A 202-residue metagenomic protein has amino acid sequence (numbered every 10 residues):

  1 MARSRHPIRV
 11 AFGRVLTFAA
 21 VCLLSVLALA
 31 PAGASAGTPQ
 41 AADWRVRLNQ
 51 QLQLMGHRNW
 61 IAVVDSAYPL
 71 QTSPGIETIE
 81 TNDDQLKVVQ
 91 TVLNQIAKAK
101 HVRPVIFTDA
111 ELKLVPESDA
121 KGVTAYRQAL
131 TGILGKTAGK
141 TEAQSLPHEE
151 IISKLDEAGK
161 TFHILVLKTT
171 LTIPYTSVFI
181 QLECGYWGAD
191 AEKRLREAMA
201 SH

Functional and structural regions predicted by a protein language model:
M1-F12: N-terminal secretory signal peptides that target proteins for export/translocation
L16-A30: Bacterial N-terminal signal peptides
S35-L86: Long, hydrophobic N-terminal alpha-helical segment
N59-A62, E77, R103-F107, A143 (+2 more regions): Structural motif
V64, T72-T78, V89, S118-D119 (+2 more regions): Short, glycine/acidic-enriched capping/hinge loops at junctions between secondary-structure elements
P69-L70, T78-P104, T124-H148: Feature captures the catalytic cores and cofactor-binding loops of soluble hydro-lyases/lyases that act on carboxylate
T108-L114, D119, V123: Long, position-biased, composition-driven segments near the start of the mature protein
D119-H202: Glycine-rich, aromatic-bearing surface loops/beta-hairpins
